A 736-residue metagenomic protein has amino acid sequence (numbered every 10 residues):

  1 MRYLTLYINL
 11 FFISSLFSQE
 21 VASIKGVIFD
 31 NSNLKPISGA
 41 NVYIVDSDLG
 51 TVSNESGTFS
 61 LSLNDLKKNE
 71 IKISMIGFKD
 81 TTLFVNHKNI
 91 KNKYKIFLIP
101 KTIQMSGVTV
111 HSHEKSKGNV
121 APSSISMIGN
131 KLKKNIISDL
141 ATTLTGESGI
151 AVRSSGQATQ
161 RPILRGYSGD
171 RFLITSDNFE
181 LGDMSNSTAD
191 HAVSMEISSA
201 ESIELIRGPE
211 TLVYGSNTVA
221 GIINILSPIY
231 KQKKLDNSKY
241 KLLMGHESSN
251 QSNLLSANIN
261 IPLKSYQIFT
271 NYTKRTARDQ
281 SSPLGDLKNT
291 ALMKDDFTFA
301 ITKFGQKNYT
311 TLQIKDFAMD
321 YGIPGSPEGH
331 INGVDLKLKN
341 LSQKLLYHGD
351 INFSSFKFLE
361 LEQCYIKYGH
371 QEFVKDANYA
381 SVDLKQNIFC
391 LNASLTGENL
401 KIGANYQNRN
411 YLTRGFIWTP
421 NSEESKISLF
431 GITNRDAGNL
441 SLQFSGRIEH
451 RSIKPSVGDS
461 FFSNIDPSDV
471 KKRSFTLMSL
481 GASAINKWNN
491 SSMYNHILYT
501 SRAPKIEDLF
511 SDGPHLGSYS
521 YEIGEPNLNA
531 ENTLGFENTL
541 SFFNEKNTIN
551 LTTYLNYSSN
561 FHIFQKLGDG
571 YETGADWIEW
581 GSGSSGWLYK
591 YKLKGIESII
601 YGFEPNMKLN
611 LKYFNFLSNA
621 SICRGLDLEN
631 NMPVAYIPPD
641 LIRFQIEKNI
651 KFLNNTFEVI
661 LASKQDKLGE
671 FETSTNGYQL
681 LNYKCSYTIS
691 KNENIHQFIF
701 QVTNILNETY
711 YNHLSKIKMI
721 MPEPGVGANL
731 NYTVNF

Functional and structural regions predicted by a protein language model:
F29, Y43, S74-F78, I90-K133 (+2 more regions): Short, acidic, small-residue-rich periplasmic hinge/interaction motif at the N-terminus of Gram-negative outer-membrane
S60, E180-P209: Short acidic/polar hinge/loop motifs at secondary-structure boundaries that mediate gating or recognition
Y94-I96, I197-K241: A beta-strand signature from Gram-negative outer-membrane beta-barrel systems, especially the internal plug domain
S227-I261, L287-T290: Short strand-turn segments of transmembrane beta-barrel domains in outer membranes, especially the first one or two
A277-K294, K307-L359, Q363-I388, F416 (+2 more regions): Flexible loop and strand-edge segments within Gram-negative outer membrane beta-barrel domains
Q306, R414, P420-S559, K612 (+3 more regions): Structural signature of Gram-negative outer-membrane beta-barrels, strongest in the C-terminal barrel of TonB-dependent
G438, Y554-S558, L567, I578-Q665: Gram-negative outer-membrane beta-barrel transporters
S501-R502, Y557-N560, F564-K566, K664-D666 (+1 more regions): C-terminal beta-signal and adjacent terminal beta-strands/loops of Gram-negative outer-membrane beta-barrel proteins
